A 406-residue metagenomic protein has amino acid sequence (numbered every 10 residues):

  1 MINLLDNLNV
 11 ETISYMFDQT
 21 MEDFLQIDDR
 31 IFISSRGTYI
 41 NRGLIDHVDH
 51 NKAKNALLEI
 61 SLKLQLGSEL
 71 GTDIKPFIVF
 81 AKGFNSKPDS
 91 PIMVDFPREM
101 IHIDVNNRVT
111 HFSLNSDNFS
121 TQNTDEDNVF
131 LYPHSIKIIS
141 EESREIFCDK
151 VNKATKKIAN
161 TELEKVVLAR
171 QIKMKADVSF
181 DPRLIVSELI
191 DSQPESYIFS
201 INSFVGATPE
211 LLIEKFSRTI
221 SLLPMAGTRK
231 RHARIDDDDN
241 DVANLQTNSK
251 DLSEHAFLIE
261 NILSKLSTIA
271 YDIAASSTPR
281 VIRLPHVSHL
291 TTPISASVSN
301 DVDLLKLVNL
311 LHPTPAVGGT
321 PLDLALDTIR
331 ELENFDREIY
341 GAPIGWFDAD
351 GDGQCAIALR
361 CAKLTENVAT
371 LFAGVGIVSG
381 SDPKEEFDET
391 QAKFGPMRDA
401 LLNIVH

Functional and structural regions predicted by a protein language model:
I2-F17, D23-K52, D117-N152, K156 (+3 more regions): Contiguous alpha-helical scaffold segments within structured protein domains that host functional hotspots
F32, I78-V79, T110-F112, K165-V167 (+2 more regions): A structural signal for short, well-ordered beta-strand segments and their strand-loop junctions that often border
S35-T38, D73, D89-E99, R108 (+3 more regions): An anion-binding catalytic pocket shared by soluble metabolic enzymes
R42-F96: Glycine-rich, N-terminal phosphate-binding loop and its surrounding beta-alpha-beta segment
I78-K82, V166, Y197-N202, R337-G345: A short glycine-rich, hydrophobically flanked beta-strand micro-motif that places a catalytic Asp/Glu for divalent metal
E99-D127: Long, mid-chain structured domain cores
T161: Flexible glycine-rich active-site/ligand-binding loops centered on an Asp-His dyad
I294-H406: Conserved hydrophobic core element of enzyme catalytic domains
